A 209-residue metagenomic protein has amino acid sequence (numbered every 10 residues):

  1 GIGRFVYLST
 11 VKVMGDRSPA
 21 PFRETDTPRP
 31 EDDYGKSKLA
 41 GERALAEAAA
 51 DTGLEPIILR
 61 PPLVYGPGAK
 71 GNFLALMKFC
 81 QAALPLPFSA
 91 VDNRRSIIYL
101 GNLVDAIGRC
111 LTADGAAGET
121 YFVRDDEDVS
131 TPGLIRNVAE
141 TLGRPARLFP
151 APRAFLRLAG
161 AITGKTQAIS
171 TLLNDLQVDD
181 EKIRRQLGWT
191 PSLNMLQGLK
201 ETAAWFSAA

Functional and structural regions predicted by a protein language model:
G1-D33, A49-T52, I57: Conserved Rossmann-fold NAD(P)-dependent oxidoreductase catalytic core, especially the SDR/UDP-sugar
V13, V64-G66, L103: Conserved sequence/active-site signature of Rossmann-fold short-chain dehydrogenase/reductase
T27, M77-F88, R144, F149 (+1 more regions): A short C-terminal helix-loop "cap" of Rossmann-like NAD(P)-dependent dehydrogenase/epimerase domains
S37: Active-site helix of classical SDR
R43-P67: Conserved beta-loop-beta element that borders a ligand/cofactor-binding pocket
A69-A75, S89-L111, G118-E119: Substrate-positioning beta->alpha
L100, G133, A159-P191, E201: Conserved C-terminal active-site "lid" loop/helix of NAD(P)H-dependent oxidoreductases that clamps the redox cofactor
R109, A113-Q167, L196-A203: Mid/C-terminal beta-alpha module of Rossmann-like enzyme folds, strongest in SDR-family dehydrogenases/epimerases
